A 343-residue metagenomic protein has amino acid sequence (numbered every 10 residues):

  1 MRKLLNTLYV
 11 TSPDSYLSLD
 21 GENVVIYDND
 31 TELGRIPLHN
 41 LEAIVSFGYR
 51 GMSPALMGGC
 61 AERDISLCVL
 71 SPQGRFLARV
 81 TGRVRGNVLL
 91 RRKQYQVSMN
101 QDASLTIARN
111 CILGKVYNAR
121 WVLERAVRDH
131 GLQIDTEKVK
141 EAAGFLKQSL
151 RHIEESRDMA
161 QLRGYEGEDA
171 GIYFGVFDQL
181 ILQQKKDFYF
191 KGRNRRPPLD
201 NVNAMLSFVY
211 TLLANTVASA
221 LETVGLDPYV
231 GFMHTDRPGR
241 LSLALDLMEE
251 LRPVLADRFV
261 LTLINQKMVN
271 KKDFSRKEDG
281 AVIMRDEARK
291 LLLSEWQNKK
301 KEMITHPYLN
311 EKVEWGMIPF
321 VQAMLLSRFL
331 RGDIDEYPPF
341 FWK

Functional and structural regions predicted by a protein language model:
M1-L19, N29, R35, N87-K343: Active-site helix-to-loop segments that bind/position phosphate- or nucleotide-bearing substrates and donors across
M1-P72, G82: Terminal-proximal segments
N40, G48-W121: A surface-exposed, charged beta-strand/loop segment in the N-terminal or early-internal portion of soluble proteins
